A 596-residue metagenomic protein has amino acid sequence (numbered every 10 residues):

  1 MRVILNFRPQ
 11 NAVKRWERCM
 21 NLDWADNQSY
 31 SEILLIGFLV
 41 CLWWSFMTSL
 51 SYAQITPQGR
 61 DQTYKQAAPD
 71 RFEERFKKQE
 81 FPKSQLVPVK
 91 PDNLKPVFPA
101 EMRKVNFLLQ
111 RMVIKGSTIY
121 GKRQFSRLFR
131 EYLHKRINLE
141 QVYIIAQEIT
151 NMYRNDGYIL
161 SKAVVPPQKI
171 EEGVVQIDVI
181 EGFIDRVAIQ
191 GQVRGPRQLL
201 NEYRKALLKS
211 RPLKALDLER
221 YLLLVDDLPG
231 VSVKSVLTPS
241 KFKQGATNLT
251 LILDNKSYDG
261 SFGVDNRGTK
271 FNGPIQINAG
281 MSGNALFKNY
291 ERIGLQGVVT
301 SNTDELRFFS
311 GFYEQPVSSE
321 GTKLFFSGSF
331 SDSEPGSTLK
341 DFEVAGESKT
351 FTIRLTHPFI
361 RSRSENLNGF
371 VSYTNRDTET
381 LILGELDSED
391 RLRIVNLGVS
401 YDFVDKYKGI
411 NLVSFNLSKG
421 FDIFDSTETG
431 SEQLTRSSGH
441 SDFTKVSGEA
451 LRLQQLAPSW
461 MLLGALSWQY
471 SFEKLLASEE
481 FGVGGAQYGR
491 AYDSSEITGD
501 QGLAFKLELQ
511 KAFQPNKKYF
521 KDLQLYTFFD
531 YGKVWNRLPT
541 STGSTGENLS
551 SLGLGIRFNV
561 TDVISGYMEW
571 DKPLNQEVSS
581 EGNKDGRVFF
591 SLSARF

Functional and structural regions predicted by a protein language model:
Q54-G268, G280, V298-R307, L466: Periplasmic polypeptide-binding modules associated with outer-membrane biogenesis and secretion
V233, Y258-G260, F287-I293, S319-F325 (+5 more regions): Repeated loop/turn-to-beta-strand initiation elements of outer-membrane beta-barrel proteins
G245, G273-I277, E305-F309, E347-F351 (+6 more regions): Residues that define the transmembrane beta-barrel architecture of outer-membrane proteins
Y258-G268, A279, Y290-S301, F309-G311 (+5 more regions): Transmembrane beta-strand segments that form the barrel wall of outer-membrane beta-barrel proteins
F262, M281, I293-G297, L324-G328 (+8 more regions): Membrane-embedded beta-strand positions of outer-membrane beta-barrel proteins
M281, F558, K584-F596: Outer-membrane beta-barrel "beta-signal"
D304-D405: Transmembrane beta-barrel wall of Gram-negative outer-membrane proteins
E379-L523, F528-Y531, W535-R537, E581: C-terminal outer-membrane beta-barrel translocator/porin domains of Gram-negative envelope proteins and their
